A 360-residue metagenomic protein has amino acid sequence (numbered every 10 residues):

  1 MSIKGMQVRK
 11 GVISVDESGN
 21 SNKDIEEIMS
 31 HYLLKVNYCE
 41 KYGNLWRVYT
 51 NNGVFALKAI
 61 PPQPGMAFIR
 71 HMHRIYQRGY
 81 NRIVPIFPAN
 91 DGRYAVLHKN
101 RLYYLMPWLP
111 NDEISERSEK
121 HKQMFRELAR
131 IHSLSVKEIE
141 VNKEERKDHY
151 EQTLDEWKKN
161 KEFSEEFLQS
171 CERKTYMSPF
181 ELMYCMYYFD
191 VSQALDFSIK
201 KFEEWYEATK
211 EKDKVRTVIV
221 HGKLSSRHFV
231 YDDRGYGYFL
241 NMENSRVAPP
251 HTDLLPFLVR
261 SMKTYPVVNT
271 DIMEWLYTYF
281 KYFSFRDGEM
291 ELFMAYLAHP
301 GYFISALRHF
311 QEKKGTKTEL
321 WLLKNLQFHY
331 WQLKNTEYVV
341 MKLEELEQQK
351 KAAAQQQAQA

Functional and structural regions predicted by a protein language model:
S2-L34: Juxta-kinase regulatory segment immediately upstream of eukaryotic protein kinase catalytic domains
G43-Y49, V54: ATP phosphate-binding glycine-rich loop
R47-V48, I86, K200-L254: Active-site acidic catalytic loop and adjacent metal/ATP-binding pocket of ATP-dependent phosphoryl transfer enzymes
G53-R146: ATP-binding pocket architecture of kinase catalytic cores
L102-S115, E165-K174, F257, H299-K317: A glycine-centered beta->alpha junction motif in the catalytic cores of kinase/phosphotransferase enzymes
K143-I219, L323-Q327: ATP-dependent phospho-/nucleotidyl transfer catalytic cores
L168, I304-A360: ATP/Mg2+ or Mg2+-diphosphate-binding catalytic cores that bind nucleotide phosphates or diphosphates via glycine-rich
H251-F285, L297-K317: Active-site activation/catalytic loop segments of kinase-like enzymes and analogous catalytic loops in related
